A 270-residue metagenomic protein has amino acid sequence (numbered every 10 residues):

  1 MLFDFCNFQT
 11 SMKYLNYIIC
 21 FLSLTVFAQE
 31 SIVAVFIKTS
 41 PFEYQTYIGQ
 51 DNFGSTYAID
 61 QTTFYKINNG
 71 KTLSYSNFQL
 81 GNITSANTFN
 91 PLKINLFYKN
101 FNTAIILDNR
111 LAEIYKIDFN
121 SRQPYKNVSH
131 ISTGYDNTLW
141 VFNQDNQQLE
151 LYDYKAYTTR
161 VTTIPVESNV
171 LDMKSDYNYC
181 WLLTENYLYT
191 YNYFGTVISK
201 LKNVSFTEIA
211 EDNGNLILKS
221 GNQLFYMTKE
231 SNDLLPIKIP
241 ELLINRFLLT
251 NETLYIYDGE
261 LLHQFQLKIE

Functional and structural regions predicted by a protein language model:
M1-V35, E270: Bacterial Sec-dependent N-terminal signal peptides
Q29-Y44, I67-T72: A short helix->beta-strand "capping" segment at the edge of beta-propeller domains
I37-F42, Y75-Q79, D118-P124, V161-V166 (+2 more regions): Surface loop/turn motifs at the tips and blade-to-blade linkers of beta-strand repeat domains
E43-D51, L80-T88, Y125-S132, E167-Y177 (+2 more regions): Repeated scaffold domains used in trafficking and secretory/extracellular systems, primarily beta-propellers
Y47-I59, F64, L92-K99, A104 (+5 more regions): Short beta-strand elements that form the blades of beta-propeller/WD-repeat-like and other beta-sheet-rich scaffold
I67-K71, D108-A112, D153-A156, N192-T196 (+2 more regions): Short loop/turn segments that connect beta-strands within beta-propeller blades
K71-K93, Y115-P124: Blade-loop segments of beta-propeller domains
R246-E270: Blade-level signature of beta-propeller repeat domains, shared across WD40, Kelch, NHL, RCC1 and BNR/Asp-box propellers
